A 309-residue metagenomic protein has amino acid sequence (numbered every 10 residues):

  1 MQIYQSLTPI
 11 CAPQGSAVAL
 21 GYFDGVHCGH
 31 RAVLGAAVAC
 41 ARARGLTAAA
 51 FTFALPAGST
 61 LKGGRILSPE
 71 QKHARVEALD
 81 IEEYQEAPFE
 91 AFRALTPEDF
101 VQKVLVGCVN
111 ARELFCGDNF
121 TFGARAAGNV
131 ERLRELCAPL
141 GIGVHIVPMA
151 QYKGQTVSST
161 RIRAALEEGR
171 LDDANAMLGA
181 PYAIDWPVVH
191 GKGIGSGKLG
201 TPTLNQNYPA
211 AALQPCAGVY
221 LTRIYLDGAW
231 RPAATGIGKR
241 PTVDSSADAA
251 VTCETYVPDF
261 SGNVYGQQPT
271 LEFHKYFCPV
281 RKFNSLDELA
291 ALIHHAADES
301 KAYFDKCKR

Functional and structural regions predicted by a protein language model:
Q2-T8, Q85: Short acidic-hydrophobic, aromatic-tinged amphipathic segments that line or gate anion-handling sites
T8-S68: N-terminal catalytic cores of NTP/NDP-binding nucleotidyl/phosphoryl-transfer enzymes
P9-A12, A91-A94, Q151-Q155: A short acidic, often aromatic-flanked loop/helix-cap motif at beta-alpha or helix-coil junctions that lines enzyme
A19-G21, F51-T52, Y84-P88, E113-D118 (+1 more regions): Short beta-strands and strand-loop turn motifs
H27, V76, L114, A174 (+2 more regions): Residue-level signal for inorganic ion chemistry
A57-L140: N-terminal Rossmann-like or analogous alpha/beta NTP/dinucleotide-binding catalytic cores that position adenine
C137-G238: Glycine-rich, Lys/Arg-enriched anion-binding loops that position phosphate/diphosphate groups for phosphoryl
K192-R309: Phosphate/ribose-recognition catalytic cores of enzymes acting on nucleotide-derived substrates
